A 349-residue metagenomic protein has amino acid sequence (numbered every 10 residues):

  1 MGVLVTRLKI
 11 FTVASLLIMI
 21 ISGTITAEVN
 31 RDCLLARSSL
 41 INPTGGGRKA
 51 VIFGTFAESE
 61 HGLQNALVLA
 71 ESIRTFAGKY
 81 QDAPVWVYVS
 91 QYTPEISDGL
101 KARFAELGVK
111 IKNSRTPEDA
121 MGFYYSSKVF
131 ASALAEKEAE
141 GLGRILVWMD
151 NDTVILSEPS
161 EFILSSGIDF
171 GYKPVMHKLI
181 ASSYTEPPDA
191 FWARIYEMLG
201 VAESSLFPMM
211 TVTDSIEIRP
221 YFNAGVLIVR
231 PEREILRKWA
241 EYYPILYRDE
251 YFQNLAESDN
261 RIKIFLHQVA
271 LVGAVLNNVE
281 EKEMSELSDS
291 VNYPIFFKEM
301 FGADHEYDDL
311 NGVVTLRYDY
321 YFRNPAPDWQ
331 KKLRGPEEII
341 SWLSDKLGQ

Functional and structural regions predicted by a protein language model:
V3-T12: Bacterial N-terminal signal peptides that target proteins for export
T12-I20: Bacterial N-terminal signal peptides
G23, E28-G47, L206-G225, P231-Q349: A glycosyltransferase accessory/donor-loop signature
E28-F123, K137-L142, I262, G335-G348: N-terminal anchoring/stem segment of glycosyltransferases
L63-L67, Y125, V129, A224 (+1 more regions): Conserved glycosyltransferase catalytic-site signature
V68, S72-T75, A131, L266-N277: Amphipathic alpha-helical segments that form well-ordered structural scaffolds and often line/cohere around active
V129-Y184: GT-A fold catalytic core of metal-dependent nucleotide-sugar glycosyltransferases, centered on the diacidic
I163-R233: Conserved catalytic core of nucleotide-sugar-dependent glycosyltransferases
